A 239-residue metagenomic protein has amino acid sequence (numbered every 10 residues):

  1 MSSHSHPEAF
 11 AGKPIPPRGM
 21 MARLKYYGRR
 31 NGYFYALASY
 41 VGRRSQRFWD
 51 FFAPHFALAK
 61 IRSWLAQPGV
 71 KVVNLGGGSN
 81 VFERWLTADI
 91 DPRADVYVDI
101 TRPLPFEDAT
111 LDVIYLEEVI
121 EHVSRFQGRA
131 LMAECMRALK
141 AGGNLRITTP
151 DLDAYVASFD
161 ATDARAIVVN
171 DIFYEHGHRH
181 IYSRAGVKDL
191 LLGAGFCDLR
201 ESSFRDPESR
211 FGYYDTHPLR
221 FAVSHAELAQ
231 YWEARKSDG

Functional and structural regions predicted by a protein language model:
M1-P68: Membrane-proximal basic amphipathic "stem/tether" segments
M1-S3, G28, K71, L86 (+3 more regions): Intrinsic disorder/low-complexity signature
F34-A59, Y115, V119, V123-S124 (+1 more regions): Short, charged N-terminal helix-start/capping segments
P54, L58, V72, S183-R184 (+1 more regions): A structural signal for well-ordered alpha-helical scaffolds and beta->alpha junctions
P54-F56, Q67-K71, G77-S79, D163 (+1 more regions): Short amphipathic alpha-helical surface micro-motifs
W64, T87, A222-V223: Short secondary-structure boundary/capping segments
Q67-A157, A185, W232-D238: Conserved SAM-binding loop
R125-K140, N144-D238: S-adenosyl-L-methionine-dependent methyltransferase catalytic module, highlighting the catalytic core
